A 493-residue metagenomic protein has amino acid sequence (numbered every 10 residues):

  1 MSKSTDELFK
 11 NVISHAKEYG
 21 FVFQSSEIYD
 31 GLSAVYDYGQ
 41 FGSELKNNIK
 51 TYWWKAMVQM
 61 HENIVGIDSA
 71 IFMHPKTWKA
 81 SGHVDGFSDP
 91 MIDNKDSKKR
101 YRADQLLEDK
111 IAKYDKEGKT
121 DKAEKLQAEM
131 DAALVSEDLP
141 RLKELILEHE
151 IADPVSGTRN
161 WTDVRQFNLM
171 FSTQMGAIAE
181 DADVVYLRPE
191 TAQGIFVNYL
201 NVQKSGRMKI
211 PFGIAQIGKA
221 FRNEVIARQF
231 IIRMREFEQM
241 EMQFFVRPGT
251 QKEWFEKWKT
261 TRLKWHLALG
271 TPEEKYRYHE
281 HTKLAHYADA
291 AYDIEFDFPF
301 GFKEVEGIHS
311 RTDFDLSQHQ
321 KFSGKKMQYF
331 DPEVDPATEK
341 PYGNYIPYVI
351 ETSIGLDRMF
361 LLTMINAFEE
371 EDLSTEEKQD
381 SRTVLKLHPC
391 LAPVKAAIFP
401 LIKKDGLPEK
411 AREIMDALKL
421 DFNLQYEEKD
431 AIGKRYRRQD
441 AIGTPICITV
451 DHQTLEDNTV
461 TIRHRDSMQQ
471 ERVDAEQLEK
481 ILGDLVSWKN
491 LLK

Functional and structural regions predicted by a protein language model:
M1-K493: NTP/phosphate- and nucleic-acid-binding module
